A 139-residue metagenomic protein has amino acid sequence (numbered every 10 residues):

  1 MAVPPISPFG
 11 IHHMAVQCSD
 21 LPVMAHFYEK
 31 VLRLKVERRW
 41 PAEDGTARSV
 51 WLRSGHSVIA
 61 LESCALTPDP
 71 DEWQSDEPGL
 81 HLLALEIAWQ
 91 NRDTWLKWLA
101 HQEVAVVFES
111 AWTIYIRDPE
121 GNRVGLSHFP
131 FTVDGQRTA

Functional and structural regions predicted by a protein language model:
M1-I11, K35-L85, T94-P119, F129-A139: Vicinal oxygen chelate
P8-V23: Long, hydrophobic N-terminal alpha-helical segment
A15-Q17, A84-A88: Short hydrophobic/aromatic beta-strand micro-patches that form the beta-sheet surface supporting nucleotide- or nucleic
S19-D20, E43, Q90: Residue-level recognition of alpha-helix initiation/capping sites
V23, Q90-W95: Short, conserved charged micro-motifs
M24-E29, L99, G121: Conserved active-site tyrosine of GNAT-family acetyltransferases
R123-L126: Short glycine-/small-residue motifs
